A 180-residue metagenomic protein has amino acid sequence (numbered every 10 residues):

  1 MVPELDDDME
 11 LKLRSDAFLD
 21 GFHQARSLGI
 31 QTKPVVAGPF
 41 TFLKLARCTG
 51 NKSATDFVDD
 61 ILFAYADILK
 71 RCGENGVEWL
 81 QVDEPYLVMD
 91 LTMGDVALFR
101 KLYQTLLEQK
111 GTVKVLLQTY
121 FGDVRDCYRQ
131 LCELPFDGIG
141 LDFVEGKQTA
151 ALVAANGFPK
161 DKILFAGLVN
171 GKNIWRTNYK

Functional and structural regions predicted by a protein language model:
M1-K180: Domain-level signal for soluble alpha/beta catalytic cores
